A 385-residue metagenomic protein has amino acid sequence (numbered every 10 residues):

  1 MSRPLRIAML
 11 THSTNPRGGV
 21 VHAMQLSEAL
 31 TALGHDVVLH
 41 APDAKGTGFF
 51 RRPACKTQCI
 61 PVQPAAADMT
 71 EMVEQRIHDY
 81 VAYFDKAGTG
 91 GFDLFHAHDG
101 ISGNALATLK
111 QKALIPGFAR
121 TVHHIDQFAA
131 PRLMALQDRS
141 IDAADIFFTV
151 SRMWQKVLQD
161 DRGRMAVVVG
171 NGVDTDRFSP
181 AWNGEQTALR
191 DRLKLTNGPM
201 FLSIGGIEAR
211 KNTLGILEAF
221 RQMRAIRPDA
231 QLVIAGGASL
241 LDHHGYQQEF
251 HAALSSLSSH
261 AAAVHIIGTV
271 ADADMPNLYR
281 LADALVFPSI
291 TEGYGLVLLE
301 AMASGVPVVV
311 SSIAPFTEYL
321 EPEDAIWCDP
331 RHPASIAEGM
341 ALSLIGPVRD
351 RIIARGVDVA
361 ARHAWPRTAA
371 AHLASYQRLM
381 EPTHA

Functional and structural regions predicted by a protein language model:
A8, L195-K211, L217-F220, V233: Conserved donor-binding/catalytic core segment of Leloir-type glycosyltransferases
M9-P16, M24-H78: N-terminal strand-loop element at the rim of the active site of nucleotide-sugar-dependent glycosyltransferases
A97-S102, V122: Short His-centered aromatic/hydrophobic patch
I141, T269, N277-A282: Short alpha-helical donor nucleotide-sugar binding micro-motif in glycosyltransferases
Q247-A273: Nucleotide-activated donor-binding/catalytic signature segment of Leloir-type glycosyltransferases, i.e., the conserved
I290: Aromatic "clamp/platform" in nucleotide-sugar-dependent glycosyltransferases that forms part of the donor/acceptor
L298, P307-V310: Short hydrophobic beta-strand element within catalytic cores of glycosyltransferases and related nucleotide-activated
P322-A334, L342-P347: Conserved acidic donor-binding segment of nucleotide-sugar-dependent glycosyltransferases
